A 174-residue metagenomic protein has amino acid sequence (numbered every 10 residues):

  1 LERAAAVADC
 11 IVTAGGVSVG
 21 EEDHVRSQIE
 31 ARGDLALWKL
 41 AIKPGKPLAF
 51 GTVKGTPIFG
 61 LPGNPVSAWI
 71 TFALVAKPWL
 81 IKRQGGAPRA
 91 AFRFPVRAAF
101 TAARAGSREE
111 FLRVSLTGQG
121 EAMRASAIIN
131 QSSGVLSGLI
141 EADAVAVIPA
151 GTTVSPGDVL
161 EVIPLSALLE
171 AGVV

Functional and structural regions predicted by a protein language model:
L1-A31: N-terminal small/polar loop signature for handling phosphorylated ligands or for N-terminal nucleophile
E30-V174: Flexible glycine/proline-rich
